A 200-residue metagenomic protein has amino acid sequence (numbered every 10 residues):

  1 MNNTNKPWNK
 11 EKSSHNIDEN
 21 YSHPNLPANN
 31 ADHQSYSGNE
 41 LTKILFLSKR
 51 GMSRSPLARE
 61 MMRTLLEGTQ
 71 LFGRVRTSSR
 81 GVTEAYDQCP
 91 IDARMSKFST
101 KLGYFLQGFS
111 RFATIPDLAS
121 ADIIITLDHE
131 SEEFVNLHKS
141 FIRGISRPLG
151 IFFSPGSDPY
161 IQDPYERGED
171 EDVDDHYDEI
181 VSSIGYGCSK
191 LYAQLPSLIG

Functional and structural regions predicted by a protein language model:
N2-A121, A193-G200: Conserved active-site segments centered on acidic
N16-Y36, I123, H129, E133-G200: Phosphate-binding/catalytic loops
R50, D128-H129: Short secondary-structure boundary segments
